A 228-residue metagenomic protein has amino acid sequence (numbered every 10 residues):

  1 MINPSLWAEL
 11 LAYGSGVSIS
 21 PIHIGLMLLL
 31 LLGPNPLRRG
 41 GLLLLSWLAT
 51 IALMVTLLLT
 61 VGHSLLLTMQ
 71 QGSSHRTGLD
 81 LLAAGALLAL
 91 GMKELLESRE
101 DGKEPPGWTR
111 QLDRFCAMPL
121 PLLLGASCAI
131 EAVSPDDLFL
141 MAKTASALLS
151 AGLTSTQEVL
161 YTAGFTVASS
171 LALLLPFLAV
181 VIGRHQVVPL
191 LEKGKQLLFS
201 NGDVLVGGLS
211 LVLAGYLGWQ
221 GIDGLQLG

Functional and structural regions predicted by a protein language model:
M1, H75-T77, A89-V133, E192-Q196 (+2 more regions): Alpha-helical multi-pass membrane helix bundles of inner-membrane/thylakoid proteins, especially permease cores
P4, L11, L67-D80, D113 (+3 more regions): Interfacial loop-to-helix junctions that mark the boundaries of transmembrane helices in multi-pass membrane
A8-L30, L45, L122-A142, V167: Functional transmembrane helices that embed catalytic/metal-coordinating motifs
L10, G14, P34-L65, A142-P189: A small-residue-rich subset of transmembrane alpha-helices
I19-P36, Q71-R76, E104-M118, A147-A163: Hydrophobic alpha-helical transmembrane segments
P36-R110: Membrane helix-loop-helix hairpins that form the core translocation module of multi-pass transporters
C128-A147, V212-G228: Alpha-helical transmembrane segments and their membrane-interface junctions in multi-pass membrane proteins
I182-V212: Interfacial loop-to-transmembrane junctions
